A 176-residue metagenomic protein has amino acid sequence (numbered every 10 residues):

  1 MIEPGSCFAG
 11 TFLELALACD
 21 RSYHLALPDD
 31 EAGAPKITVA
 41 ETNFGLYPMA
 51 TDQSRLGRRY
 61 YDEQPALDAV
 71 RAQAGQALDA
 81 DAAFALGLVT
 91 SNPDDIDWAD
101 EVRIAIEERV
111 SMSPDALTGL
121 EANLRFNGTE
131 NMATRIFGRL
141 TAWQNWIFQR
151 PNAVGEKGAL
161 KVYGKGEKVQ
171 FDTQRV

Functional and structural regions predicted by a protein language model:
I2-L15, S22-E31, R71-A85, I96 (+2 more regions): C-terminal alpha-helix plus adjacent terminal tail
A9-A69: CoA-thioester-processing core
Y61, D94-D95: Helix-capping/helix-break motifs at membrane-protein junctions, especially on the cytosolic side just before or after
